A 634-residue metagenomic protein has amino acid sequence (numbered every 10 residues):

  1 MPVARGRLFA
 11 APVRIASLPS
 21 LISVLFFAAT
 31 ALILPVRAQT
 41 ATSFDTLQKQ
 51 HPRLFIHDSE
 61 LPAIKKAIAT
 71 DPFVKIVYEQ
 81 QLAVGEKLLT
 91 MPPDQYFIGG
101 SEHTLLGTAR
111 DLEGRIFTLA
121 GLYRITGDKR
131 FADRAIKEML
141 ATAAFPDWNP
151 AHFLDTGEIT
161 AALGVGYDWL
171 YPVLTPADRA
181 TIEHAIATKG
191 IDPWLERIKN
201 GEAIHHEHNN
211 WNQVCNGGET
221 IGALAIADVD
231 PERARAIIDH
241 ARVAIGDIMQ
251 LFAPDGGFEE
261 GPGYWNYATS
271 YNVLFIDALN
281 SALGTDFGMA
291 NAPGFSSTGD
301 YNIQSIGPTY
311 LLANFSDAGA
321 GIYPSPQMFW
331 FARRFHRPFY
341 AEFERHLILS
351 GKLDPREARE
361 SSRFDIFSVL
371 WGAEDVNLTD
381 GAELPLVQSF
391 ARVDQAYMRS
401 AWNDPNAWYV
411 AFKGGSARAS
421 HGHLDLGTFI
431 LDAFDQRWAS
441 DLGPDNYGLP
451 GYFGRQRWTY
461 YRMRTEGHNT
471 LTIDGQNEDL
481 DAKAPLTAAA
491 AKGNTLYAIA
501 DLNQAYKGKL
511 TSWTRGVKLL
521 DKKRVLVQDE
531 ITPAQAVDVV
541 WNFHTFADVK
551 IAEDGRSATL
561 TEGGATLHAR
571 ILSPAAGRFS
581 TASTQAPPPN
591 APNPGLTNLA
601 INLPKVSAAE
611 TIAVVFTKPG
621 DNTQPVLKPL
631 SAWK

Functional and structural regions predicted by a protein language model:
M1-R7: Intrinsic, low-complexity polybasic segments
P12, S17-L32: Bacterial N-terminal signal peptides
V36-T40: Boundary at the C-terminal end of the N-terminal hydrophobic targeting segment
R53-A69, V74-L82, E86-P308, A318-G319: Aromatic-lined, polymer-binding surfaces characteristic of secreted/periplasmic polysaccharide-degrading enzymes
F73-I76, L82-G100, E383-V387, R392-Q395 (+5 more regions): Beta-sandwich/jelly-roll carbohydrate-recognition scaffolds of carbohydrate-active enzymes
I226, Y264-W438, A488-T495, L603-E610 (+1 more regions): Carbohydrate-active enzyme catalytic cores, enriched for enzymes that act on polyanionic acidic polysaccharides
G351-R359, D445, P450-K634: CBM-like, beta-strand-rich accessory domains located in the C-terminal region of large, secreted polysaccharide-active
A439-P444: Catalytic Cys-His active-site segments of thiol-dependent hydrolases/isopeptidases
